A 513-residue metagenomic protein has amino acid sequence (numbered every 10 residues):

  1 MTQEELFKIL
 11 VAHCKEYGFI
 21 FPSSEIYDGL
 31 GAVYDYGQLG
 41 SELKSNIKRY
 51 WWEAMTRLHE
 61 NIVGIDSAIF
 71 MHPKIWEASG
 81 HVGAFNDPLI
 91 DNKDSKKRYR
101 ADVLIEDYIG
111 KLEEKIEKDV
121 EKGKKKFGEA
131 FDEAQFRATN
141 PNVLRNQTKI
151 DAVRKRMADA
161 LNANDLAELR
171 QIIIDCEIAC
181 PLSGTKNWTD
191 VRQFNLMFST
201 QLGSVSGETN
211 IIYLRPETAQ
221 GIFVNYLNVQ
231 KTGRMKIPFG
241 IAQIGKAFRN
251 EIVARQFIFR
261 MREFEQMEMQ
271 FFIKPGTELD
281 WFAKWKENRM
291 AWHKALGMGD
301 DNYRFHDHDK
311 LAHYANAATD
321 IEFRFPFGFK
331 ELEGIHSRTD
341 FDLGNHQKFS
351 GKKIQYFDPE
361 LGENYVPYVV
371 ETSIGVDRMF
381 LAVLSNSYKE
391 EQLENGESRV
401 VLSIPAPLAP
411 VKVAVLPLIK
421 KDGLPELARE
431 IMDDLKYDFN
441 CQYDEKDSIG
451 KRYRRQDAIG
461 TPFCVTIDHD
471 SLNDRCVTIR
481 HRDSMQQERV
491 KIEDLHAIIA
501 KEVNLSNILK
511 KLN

Functional and structural regions predicted by a protein language model:
M1-N513: NTP/phosphate- and nucleic-acid-binding module
